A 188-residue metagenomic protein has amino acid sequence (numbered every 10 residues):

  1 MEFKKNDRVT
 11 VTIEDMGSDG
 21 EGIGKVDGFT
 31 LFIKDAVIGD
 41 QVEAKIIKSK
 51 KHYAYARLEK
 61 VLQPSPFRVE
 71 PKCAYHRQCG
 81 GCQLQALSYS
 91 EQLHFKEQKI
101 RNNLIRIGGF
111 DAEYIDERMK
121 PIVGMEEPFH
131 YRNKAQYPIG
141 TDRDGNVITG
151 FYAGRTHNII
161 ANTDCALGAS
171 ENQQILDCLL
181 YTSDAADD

Functional and structural regions predicted by a protein language model:
M1-Y75: Terminal RNA-binding accessory module
I38, R106-V123: Long, basic N-terminal domains or extensions that often function in RNA/ssDNA interaction or organelle/cellular
E70-L87: Local cysteine-cluster metal-coordination motifs and their immediate loop/turn environment, predominantly Fe-S cluster
G81-Q83, H157-T163: Short small-residue beta-strand/loop micro-motif enriched in glycine and branched aliphatics
L84, S88-G108, E117: A gly/proline- and charged-residue-enriched helix-loop-helix capping module
D116-D142: Composition-driven low-complexity segments enriched in polar/acidic and proline residues
Y181-D188: Conserved small/polar residues in nucleotide/adenosyl-binding loops
